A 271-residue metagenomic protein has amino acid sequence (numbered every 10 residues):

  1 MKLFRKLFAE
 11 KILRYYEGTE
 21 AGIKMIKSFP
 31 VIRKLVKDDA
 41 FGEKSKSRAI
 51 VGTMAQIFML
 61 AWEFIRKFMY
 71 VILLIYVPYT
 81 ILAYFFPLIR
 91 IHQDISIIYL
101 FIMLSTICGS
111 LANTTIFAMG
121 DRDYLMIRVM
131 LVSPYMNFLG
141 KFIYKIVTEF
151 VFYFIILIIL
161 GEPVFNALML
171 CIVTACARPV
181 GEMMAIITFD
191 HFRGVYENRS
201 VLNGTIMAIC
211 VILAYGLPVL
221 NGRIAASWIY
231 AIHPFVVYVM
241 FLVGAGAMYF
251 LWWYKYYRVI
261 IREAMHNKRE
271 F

Functional and structural regions predicted by a protein language model:
M1-Y124, S133-F271: Hydrophobic alpha-helical transmembrane segments of membrane proteins
